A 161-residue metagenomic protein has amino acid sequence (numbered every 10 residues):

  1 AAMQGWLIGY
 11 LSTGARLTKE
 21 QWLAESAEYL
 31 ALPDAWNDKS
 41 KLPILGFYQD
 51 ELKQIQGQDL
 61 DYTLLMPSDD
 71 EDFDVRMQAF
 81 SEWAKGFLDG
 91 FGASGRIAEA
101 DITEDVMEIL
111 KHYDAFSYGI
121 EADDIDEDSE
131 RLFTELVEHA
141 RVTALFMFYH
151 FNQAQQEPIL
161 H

Functional and structural regions predicted by a protein language model:
A1-H161: Domain-length accessory/inserted modules outside core catalytic folds
